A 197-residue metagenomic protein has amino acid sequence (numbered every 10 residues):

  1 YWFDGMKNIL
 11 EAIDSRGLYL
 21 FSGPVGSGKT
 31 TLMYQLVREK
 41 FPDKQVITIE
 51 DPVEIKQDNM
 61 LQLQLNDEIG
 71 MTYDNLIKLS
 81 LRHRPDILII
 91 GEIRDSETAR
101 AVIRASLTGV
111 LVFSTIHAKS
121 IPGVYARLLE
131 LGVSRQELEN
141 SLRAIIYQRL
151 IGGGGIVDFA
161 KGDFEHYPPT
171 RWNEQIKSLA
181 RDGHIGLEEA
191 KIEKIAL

Functional and structural regions predicted by a protein language model:
Y1-L197: Short, flexible helix-loop junctions that flank or precede catalytic/ligand sites
